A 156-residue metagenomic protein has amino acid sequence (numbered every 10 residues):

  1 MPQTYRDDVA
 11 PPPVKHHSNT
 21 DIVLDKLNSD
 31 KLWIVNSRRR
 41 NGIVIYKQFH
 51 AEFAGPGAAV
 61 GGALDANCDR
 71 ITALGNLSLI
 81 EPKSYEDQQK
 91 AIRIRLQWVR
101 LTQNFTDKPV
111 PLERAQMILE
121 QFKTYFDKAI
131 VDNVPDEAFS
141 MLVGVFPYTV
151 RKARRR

Functional and structural regions predicted by a protein language model:
M1-L79: DNA-contacting interfaces and partner/effector-binding or oligomerization modules in DNA-centric proteins
N41-G42, R100, T124, P135: Residue-level detector of alpha-helix boundaries and kinks
Y46, N104, K128-A129: Generic anion/oxyanion-binding catalytic loop in active/binding sites
P56-A59, A73-P82, T102, E113-R114 (+1 more regions): Phosphate-binding glycine-rich loops and adjacent basic patches that engage nucleotide phosphates, nucleic-acid
P82-M117: A small-molecule sensor/coupling module
F122-R156: Phosphate-/nucleic-acid-contacting segments
